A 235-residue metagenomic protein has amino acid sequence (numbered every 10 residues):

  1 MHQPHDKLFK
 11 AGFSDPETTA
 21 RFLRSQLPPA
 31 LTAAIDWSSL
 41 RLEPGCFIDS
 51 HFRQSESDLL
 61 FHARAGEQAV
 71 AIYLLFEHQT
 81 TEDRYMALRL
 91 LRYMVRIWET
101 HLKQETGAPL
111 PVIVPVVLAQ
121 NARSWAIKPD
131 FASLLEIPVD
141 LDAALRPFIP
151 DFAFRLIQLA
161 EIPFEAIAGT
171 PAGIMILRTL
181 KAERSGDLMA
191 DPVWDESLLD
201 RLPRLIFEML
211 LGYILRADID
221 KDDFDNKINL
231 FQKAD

Functional and structural regions predicted by a protein language model:
M1-D235: Elongated, amphipathic alpha-helical interaction scaffolds
